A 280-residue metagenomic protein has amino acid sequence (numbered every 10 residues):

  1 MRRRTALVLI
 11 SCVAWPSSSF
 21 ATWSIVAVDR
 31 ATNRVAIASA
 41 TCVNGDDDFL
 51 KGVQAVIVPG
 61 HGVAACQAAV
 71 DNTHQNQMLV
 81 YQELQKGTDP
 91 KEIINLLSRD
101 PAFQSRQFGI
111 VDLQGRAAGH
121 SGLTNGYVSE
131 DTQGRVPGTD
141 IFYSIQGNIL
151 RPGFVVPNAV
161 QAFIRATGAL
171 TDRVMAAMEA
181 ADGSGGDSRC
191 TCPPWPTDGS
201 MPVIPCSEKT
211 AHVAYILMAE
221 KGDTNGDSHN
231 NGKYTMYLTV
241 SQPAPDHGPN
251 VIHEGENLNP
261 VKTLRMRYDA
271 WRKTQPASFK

Functional and structural regions predicted by a protein language model:
M1-L7: Bacterial N-terminal signal peptides that target proteins for export
L7-V8, A27: Short helix-onset patch at the extreme N-terminus, typifying the N->h transition of secretory signal peptides
V8-L9, S18-S19: Cleavable N-terminal signal peptides
A14-P16: N-terminal signal peptide c-region/cleavage motif recognized by signal peptidases
F20-K280: N-terminal nucleophile
